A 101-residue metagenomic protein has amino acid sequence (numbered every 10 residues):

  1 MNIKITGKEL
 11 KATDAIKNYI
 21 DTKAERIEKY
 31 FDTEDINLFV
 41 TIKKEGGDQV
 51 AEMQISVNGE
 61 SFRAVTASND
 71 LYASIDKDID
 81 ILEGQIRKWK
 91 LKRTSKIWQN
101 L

Functional and structural regions predicted by a protein language model:
M1-L101: N-terminal, polar/charged subdomain of small-to-medium soluble alpha/beta proteins
